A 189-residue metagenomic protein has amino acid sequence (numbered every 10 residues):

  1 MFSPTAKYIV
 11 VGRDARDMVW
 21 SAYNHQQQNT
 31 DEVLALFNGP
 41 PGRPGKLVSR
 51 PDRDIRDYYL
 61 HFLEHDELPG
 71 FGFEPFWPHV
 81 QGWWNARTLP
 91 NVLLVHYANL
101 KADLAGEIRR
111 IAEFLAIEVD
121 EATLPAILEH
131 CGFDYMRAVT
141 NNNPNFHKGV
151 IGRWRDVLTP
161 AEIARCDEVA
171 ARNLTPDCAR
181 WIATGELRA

Functional and structural regions predicted by a protein language model:
M1-F2, R16-S21, Q27-Q28, A102-L104: Short catalytic/ligand-binding loop motif for oxyanion handling, primarily in non-cytosolic enzymes, centered on
P4-K7, T88-V92: Short glycine-/polar-rich loops that comprise or flank the Walker A/P-loop and associated switch/sensor motifs
A6, D31, Q81-W83: Adenylate-forming
K7-A22, C166: Conserved phosphate-donor/acceptor-positioning beta-strand/loop module used by diverse small-molecule
V10-V11, L94-H96: A structural signal for short, well-ordered beta-strand segments and their strand-loop junctions that often border
Q26-A35: A short alpha->loop->secondary-structure connector
P40-G42, K46-R87, L93-L94, L100-A102 (+1 more regions): PAPS-dependent sulfotransferases, especially Golgi type II membrane carbohydrate sulfotransferases
